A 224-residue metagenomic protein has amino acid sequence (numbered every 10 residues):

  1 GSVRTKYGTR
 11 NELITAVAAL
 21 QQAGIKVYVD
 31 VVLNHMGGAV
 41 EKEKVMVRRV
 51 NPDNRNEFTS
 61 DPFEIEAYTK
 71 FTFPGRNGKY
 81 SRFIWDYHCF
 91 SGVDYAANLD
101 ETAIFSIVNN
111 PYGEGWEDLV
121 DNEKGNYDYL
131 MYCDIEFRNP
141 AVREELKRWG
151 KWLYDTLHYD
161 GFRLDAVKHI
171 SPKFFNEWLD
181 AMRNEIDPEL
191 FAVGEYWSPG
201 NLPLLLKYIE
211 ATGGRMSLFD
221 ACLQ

Functional and structural regions predicted by a protein language model:
G1-R10, V93, D128-R143, D160-H169: The substrate-binding groove and active-site-proximal loops of carbohydrate-active enzymes, especially glycoside
T5-A39: Substrate-binding cleft of carbohydrate-active enzyme catalytic domains
T9, L13, L146, F175: Aromatic/hydrophobic pocket-lining residues that form the small-molecule binding cavity in soluble enzyme cores
V17, Q21, H35, R48-V50 (+3 more regions): Active-site-proximal helices and loops of the catalytic beta/alpha 8
G24-Y28, Y68, Y80-D86, D94 (+5 more regions): Extracellular structured ligand-interaction cores
V47-N126: Core domains of carbohydrate- and sulfate-ester-processing enzymes
V120-E123, M131-Y132, L153: Lipid deacylating catalytic domains
